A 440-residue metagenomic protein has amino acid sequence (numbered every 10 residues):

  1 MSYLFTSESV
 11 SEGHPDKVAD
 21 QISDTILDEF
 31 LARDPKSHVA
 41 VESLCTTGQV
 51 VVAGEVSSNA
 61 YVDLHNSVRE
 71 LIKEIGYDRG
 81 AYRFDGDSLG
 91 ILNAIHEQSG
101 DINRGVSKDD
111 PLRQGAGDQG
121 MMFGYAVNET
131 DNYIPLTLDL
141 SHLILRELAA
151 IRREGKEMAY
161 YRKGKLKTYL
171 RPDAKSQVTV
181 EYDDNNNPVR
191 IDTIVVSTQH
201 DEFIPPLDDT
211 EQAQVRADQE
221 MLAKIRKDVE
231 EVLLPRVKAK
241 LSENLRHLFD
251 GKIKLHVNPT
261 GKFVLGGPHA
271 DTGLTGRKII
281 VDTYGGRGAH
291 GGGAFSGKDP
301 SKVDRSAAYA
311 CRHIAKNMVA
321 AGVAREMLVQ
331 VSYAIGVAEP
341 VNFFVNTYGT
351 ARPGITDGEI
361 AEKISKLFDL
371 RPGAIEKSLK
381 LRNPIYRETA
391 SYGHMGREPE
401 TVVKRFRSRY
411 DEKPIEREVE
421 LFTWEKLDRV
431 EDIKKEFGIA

Functional and structural regions predicted by a protein language model:
M1-A40, C45, D131, V430 (+1 more regions): N-terminal, positively charged regions that mediate nucleic acid binding
T6, G48, N66, K73-L265 (+2 more regions): Glycine-rich, mobile lid/loop segments that gate access to catalytic sites or pores
E8-V10, H14-A19, Q114-T130, V264-A289 (+2 more regions): Conserved phosphate/anionic-ligand binding catalytic regions in large, soluble enzymes, centered on
E12-L31, A126-A149, K298-G322: Alpha-helical support elements that line or immediately flank enzyme active sites and cofactor-binding pockets
A40, V51, L92, M122 (+10 more regions): Structured core elements
A40-S58, I335-E339: Short, charge-patterned binding micro-sites
T46, A324-E326, Y333-A440: Internal helix-turn-beta structural module
R277-I279, Y284-L328, E339-N346: C-terminal catalytic subdomain
